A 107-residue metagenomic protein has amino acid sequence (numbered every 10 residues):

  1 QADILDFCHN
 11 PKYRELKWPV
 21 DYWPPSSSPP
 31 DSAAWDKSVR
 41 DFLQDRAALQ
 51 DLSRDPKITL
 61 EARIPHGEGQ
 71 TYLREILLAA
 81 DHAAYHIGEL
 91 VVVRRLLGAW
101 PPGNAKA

Functional and structural regions predicted by a protein language model:
Q1-Y22, I64-A107: Short, contiguous alpha-helical
P24-R63, L73-A79: Acidic/histidine-rich alpha-helical segments that form the ligand environment of transition-metal centers
